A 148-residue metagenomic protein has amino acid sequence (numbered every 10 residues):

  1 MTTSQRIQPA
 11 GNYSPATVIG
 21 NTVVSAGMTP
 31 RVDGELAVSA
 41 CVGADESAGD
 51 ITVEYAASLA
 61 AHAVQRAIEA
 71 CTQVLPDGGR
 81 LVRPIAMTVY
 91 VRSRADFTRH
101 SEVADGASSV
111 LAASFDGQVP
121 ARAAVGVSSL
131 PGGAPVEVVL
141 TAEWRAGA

Functional and structural regions predicted by a protein language model:
M1-I85, S93-A148: N-terminal presequence-like segments and the immediate start of the first folded domain
